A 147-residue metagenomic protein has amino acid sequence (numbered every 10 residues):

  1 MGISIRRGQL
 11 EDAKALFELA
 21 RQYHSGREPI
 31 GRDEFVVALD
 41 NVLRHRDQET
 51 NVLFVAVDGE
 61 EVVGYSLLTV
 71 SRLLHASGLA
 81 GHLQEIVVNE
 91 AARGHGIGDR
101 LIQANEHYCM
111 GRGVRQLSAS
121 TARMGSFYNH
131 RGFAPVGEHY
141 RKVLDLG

Functional and structural regions predicted by a protein language model:
S4-E18: A short beta-loop-alpha structural element at the N-terminal edge of CoA-dependent acyl/N-acetyltransferase catalytic
G8, I86-V88: Hydrophobic adenine-recognition pocket in adenosine-nucleotide-binding enzymes
A20-N41: Conserved GNAT-fold acetyl-CoA-binding loop/helix
L43-V55, H82: A short helix-loop-beta-strand connector motif used in the catalytic cores of GNAT acetyltransferases and, in some
V55, E61-V70, V87: Conserved beta-strand in the GNAT
S71-L83, R93: A conserved beta-turn-beta hairpin within the catalytic core of GNAT-like acetyltransferases that forms part
V88, G94-H107, H130: Conserved acetyl-CoA-binding loop-helix of GNAT-fold acetyltransferases
D99, G111, R115-Q116, T121-K142: Conserved active-site alpha-helix within GNAT-family acetyltransferase domains
